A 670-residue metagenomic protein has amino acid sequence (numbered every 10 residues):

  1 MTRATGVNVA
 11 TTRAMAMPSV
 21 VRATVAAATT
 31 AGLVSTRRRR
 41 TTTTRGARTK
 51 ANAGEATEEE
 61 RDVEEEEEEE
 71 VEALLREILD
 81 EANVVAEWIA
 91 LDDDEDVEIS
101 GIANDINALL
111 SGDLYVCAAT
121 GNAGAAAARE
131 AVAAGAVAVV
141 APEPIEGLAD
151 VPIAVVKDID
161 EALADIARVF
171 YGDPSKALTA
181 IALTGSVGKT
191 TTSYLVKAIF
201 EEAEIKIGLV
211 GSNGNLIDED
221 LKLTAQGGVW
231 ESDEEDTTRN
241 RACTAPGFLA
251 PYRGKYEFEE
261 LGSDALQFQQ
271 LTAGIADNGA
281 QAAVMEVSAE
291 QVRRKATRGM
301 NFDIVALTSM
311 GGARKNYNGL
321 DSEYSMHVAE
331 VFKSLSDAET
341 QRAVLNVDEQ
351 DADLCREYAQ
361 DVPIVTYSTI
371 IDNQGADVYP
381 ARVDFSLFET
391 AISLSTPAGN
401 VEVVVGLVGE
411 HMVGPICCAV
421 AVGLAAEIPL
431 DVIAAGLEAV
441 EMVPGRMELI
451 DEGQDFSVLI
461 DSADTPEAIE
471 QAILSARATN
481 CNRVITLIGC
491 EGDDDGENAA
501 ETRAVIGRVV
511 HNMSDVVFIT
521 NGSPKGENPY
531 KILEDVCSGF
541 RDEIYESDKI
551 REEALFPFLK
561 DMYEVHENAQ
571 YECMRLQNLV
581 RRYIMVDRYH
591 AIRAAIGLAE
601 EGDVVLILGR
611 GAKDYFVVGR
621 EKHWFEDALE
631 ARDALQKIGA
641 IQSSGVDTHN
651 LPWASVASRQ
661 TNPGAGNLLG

Functional and structural regions predicted by a protein language model:
M1-A28, G32: N-terminal chloroplast transit peptides
G32-R40, T44-D165, V169, S232-D236 (+6 more regions): N-terminal leader/targeting and accessory segments in enzymes
A119-N122, V443, E467, L474-E572 (+3 more regions): Active-site beta-alpha connecting loops in nucleotide-dependent enzymes
T120-G121, A289-E290, G311-A313, E349-Q350 (+4 more regions): Short glycine-rich anion-binding loops that position phosphate/pyrophosphate groups of nucleotides and phosphorylated
V137-E143, R342-V347, I485-I488, D515-G522: Short internal beta-strands
A141, E146-A149, A276-V287, R293-V458 (+8 more regions): Acidic, Mg2+-coordinating active-site environments of NTP-dependent enzymes
A162-V362, T396, C417: Phosphate-binding loop of NTP-binding sites
V604-K637: Glycine/aspartate-rich loop-and-adjacent alpha/beta segment that forms the canonical ThDP
